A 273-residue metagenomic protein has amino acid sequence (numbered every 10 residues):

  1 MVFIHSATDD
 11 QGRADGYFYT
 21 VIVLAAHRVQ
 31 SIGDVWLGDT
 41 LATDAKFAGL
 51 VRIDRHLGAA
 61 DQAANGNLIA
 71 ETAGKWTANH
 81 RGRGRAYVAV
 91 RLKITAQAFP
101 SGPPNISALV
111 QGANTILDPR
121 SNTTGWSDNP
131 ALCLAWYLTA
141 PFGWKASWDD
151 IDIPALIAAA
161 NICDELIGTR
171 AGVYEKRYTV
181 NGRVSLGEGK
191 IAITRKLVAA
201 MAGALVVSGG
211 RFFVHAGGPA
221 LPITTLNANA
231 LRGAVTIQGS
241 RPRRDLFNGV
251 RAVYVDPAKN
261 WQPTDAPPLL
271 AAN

Functional and structural regions predicted by a protein language model:
M1-G12, A73-H80, N181-R183, K190 (+1 more regions): Surface-exposed, non-catalytic interaction/assembly patches
M1-M201, S208, V255, N260-W261: Polar, S/T/G-rich
G210-F213: Hydrophobic residues embedded in beta-strands of well-ordered beta-sheets
